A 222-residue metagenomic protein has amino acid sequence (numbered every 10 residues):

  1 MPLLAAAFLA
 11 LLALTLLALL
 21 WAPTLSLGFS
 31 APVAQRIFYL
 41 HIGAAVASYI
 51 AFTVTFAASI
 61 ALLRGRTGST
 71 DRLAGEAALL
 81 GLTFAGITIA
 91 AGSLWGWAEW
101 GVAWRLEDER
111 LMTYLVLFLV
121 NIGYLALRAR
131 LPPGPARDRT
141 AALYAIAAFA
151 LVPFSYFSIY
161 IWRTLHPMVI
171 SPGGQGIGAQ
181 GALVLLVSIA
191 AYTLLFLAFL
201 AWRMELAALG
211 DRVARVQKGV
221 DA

Functional and structural regions predicted by a protein language model:
M1-A222: Polytopic transmembrane helical bundles with strong interfacial aromatic enrichment
